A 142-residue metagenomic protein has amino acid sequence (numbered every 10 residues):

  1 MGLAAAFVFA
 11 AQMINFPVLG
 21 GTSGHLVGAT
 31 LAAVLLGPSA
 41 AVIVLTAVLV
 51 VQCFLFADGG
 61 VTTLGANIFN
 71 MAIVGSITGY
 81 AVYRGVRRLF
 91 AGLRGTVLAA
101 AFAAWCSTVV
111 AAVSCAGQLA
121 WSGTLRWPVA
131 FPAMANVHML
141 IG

Functional and structural regions predicted by a protein language model:
M1-L3, V27, V42-T46, F69 (+2 more regions): Hydrophobic alpha-helical transmembrane segments
M1-L31: Hydrophobic transmembrane alpha-helices
A5-Q12, A40-C53: Small-polar-interrupted transmembrane alpha-helices in polytopic inner-membrane proteins
M13-G20, V48-I77: Interfacial aromatic-anchored transmembrane helix boundaries in multi-pass membrane proteins
G21, F54, G117-P132: Interfacial helix-loop-helix junctions of multi-pass membrane proteins
H25-L36, A40, G95-T96: Hydrophobic transmembrane alpha-helices that form the pore/transport pathway of multi-pass ion and small-solute
N70-A116: Short helix-perturbing small/polar motifs within transmembrane alpha-helices
A99-W105, P128-I141: C-terminal transmembrane helix-loop-helix hairpin of multi-pass membrane proteins
